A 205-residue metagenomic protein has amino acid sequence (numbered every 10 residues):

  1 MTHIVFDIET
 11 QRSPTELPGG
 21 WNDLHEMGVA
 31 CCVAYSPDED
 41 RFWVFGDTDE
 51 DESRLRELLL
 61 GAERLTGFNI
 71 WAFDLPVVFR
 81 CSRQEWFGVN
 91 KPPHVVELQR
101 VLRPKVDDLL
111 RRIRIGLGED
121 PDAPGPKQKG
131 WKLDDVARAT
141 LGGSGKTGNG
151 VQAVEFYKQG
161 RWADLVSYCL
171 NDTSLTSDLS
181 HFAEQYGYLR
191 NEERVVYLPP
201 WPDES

Functional and structural regions predicted by a protein language model:
M1-L60, R64: Conserved RNase H-like, two-metal-ion catalytic cores of nucleic-acid enzymes
D7-E9, E97, D172: Acidic active-site catalytic centers that drive phospho-/nucleotidyl reactions and related ester hydrolyses
G19, C81, L109, A183-E184: Hydrophobic alpha-helical membrane context
D38-K132: Conserved DEDDh/DEDDy metal-dependent 3′-5′ exonuclease domain
D135-W201: Acidic, Mg2+-coordinating catalytic module of metal-dependent nucleases/exonucleases that use a two-metal-ion mechanism
E204-S205: Short, low-complexity, polybasic intrinsically disordered segments
